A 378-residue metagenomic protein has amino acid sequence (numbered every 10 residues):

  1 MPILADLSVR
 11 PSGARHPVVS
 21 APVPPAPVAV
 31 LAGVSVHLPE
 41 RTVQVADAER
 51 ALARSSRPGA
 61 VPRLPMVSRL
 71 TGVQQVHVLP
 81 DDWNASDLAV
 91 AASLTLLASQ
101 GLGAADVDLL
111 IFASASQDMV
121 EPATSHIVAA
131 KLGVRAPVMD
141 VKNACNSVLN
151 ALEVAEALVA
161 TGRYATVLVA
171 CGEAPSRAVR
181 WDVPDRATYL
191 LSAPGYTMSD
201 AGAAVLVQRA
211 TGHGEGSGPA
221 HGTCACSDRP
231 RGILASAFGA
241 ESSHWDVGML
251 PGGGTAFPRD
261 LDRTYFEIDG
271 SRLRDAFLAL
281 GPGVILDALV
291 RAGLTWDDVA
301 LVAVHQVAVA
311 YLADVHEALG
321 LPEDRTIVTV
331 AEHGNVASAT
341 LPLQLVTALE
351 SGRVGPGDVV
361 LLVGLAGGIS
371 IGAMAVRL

Functional and structural regions predicted by a protein language model:
P2-D81, Y189-D275, G283, L378: Condensing-enzyme catalytic core mediating Claisen C-C bond formation in acyl metabolism
P2-R10, H16, S86, V90-S93 (+6 more regions): Claisen-condensing/thiolase-fold acyl-transfer catalytic domains that form or cleave C-C bonds in fatty acid
V28-V30, Y164-T166, V359: Residues that mark the start of a beta-strand
A32-S35, A113, K142, V167-E173 (+3 more regions): Short beta-strand segments
V43, E121-A123, E153, A178-V183 (+1 more regions): Short acidic, glycine/serine/threonine-rich loops at helix termini
A60-V67, M119-G133, C171-P184, G253-D260 (+1 more regions): Acidic-glycine-rich active-site phosphate/pyrophosphate-binding loop
A105-A113, D297-H305: Short glycine-rich phosphate-binding loop at a beta-alpha junction
A160-S199: Flexible, glycine-rich active-site loops centered on histidine and acidic residues that chelate a metal or position
